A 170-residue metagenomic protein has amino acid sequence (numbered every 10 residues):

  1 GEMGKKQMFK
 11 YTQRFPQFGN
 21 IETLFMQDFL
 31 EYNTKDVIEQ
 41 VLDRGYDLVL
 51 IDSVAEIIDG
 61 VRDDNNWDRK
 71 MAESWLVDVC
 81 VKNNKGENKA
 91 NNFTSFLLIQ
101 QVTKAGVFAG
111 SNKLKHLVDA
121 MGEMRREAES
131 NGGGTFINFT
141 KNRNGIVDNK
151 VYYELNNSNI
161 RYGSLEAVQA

Functional and structural regions predicted by a protein language model:
G1-S74: Conserved inter-motif catalytic segment of the P-loop NTP-binding fold
D78-A170: Phosphate-binding/switch region of NTP-binding enzymes
